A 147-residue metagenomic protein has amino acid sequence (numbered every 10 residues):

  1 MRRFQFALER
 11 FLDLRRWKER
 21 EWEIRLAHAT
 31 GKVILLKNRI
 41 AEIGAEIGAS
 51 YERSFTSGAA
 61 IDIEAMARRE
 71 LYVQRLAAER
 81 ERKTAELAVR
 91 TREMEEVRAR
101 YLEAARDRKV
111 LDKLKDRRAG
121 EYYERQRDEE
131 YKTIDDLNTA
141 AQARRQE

Functional and structural regions predicted by a protein language model:
M1-E147: Charge-rich amphipathic alpha-helical interaction elements
